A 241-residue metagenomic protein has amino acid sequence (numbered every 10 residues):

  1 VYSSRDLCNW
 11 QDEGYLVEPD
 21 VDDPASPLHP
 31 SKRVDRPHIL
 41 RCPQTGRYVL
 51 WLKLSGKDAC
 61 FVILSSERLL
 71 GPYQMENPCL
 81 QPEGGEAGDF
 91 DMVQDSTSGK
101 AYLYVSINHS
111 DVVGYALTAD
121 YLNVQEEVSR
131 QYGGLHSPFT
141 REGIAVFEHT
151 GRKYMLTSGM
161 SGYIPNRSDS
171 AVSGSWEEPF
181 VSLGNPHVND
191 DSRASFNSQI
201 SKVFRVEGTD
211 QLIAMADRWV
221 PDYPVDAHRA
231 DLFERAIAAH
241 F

Functional and structural regions predicted by a protein language model:
V1-F241: Carbohydrate-active catalytic/glycan-binding domains of CAZyme proteins, especially the secreted or lumenal ectodomains
